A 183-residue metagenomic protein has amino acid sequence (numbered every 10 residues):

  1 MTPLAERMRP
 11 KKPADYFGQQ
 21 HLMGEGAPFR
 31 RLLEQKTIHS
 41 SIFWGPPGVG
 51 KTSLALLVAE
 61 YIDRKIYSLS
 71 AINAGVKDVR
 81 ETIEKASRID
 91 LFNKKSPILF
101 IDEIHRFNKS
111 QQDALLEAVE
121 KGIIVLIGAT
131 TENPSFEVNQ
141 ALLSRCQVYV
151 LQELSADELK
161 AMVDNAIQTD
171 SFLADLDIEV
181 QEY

Functional and structural regions predicted by a protein language model:
M1-Q35: A short, basic N-terminal segment
M1-T2, R31-L69, E84-R88, L116-K121: Walker A/P-loop
L22-G26, R64-I98, K109: Short glycine-rich substrate-engagement loop in P-loop NTPases that contacts/grips substrate
G26-A27, I104-A114, V119, F136-N139: Conserved ATPase-coupling elements of RecA-like P-loop NTPase cores
R64-Y67, N139-L154: A short helix-turn-beta junction within AAA+ P-loop NTPase domains corresponding to the substrate/partner-engaging
L69, F100, V125-A129, V150: Structural recognition of the conserved hydrophobic beta-strand(s) that form the central parallel beta-sheet of P-loop
L91-F92, V148-Y183: Conserved C-terminal "switch" segment of AAA+ ATPases
L116-E117, N133-Q147, V163-D164: Short regulatory helix/loop adjacent to the ATP-binding pocket of P-loop NTPases
